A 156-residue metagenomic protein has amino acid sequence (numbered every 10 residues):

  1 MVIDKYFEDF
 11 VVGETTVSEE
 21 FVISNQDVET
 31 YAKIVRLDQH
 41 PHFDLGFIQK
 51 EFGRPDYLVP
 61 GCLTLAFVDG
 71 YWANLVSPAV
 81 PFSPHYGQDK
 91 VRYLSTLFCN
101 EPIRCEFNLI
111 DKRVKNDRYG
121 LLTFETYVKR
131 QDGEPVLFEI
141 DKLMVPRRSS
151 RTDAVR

Functional and structural regions predicted by a protein language model:
M1-V12, Y93-R156: HotDog/MaoC-like acyl-thioester-processing domains
M1-Y86, R148-R156: Hot-dog-fold acyl-thioester-processing enzymes
D89-V91: Conserved interaction-surface patches within small, structured recognition/assembly domains
